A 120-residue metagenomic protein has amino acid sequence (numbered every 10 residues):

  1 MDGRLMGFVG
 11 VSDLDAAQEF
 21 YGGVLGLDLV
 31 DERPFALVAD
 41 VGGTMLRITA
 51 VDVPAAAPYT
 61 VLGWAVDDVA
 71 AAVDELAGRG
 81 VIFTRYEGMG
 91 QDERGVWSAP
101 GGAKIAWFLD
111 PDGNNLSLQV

Functional and structural regions predicted by a protein language model:
M1-A16, M45, Y59-L62, S117-V120: N-terminal beta-strand motif that seeds the catalytic metal site of vicinal oxygen chelate
D15-D28: Amphipathic alpha-helical segments
A16, P34-L37: Short glycine/proline-centered loop/turn elements that form peptide/ligand docking sites
F20, V69-E75: Short amphipathic alpha-helices within nucleic acid-binding modules
G26-E32, F83-R85: Short secondary-structure junctions
D28, L37-V38, L46, V81: A generic "structured core" feature
D40-G42, P111: Short strand-coil-strand connectors
W64, D74, R79-V120: Vicinal oxygen chelate
